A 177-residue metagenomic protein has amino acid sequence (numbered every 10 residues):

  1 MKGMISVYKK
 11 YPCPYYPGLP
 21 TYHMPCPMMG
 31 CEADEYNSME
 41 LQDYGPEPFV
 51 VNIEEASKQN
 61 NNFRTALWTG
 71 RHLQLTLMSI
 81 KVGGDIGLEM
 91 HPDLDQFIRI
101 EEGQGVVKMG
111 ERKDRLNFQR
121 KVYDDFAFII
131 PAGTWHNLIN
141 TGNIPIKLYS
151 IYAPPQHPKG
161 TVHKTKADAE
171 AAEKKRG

Functional and structural regions predicted by a protein language model:
M1-H72, R120, K164-G177: A short, N-terminal "cap"/entry segment at the start of jelly-roll beta-barrel domains of the cupin/DSBH fold
N60-N62, Q74-D93: Conserved short histidine dyad/triad with adjacent acidic residue
A66, L75-S79, F97, Q119 (+2 more regions): Conserved hydrophobic/aromatic beta-strand scaffold that supports enzyme active sites
I86-L88, V107-K108, I130, H136-L148: Short beta-strand His + acidic residue motifs that chelate non-heme Fe in jelly-roll/DSBH and cupin folds
D93-R112: Glycine- and acidic-residue-biased ligand/ion/polar-headgroup-sensing regions
R112-A132: Short acidic-glycine-tyrosine-enriched beta hairpin
I139-G177: Double-stranded beta-helix
